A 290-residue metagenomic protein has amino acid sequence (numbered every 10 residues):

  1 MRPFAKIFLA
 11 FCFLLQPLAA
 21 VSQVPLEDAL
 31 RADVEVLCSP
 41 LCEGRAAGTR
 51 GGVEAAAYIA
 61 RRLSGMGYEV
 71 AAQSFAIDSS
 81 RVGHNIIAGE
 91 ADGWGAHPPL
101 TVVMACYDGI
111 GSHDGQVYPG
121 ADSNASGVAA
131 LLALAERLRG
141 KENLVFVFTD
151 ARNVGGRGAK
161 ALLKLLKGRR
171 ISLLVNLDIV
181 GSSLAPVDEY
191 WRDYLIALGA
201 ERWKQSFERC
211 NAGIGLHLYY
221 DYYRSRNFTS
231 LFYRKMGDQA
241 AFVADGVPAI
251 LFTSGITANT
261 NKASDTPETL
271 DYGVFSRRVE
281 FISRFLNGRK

Functional and structural regions predicted by a protein language model:
I7-P17: Bacterial N-terminal signal peptides
V24-E54, M66-Y68, A72, S254 (+1 more regions): N-terminal capping segment at the start of a domain
V36-C38, A72, I87, T101-M104 (+6 more regions): Structural recognition of the beta-strand scaffold that forms the well-ordered cores of secreted hydrolase catalytic
P40-R50, F75-I77, G115-N124, F148-T149 (+3 more regions): Second-shell loop/turn segments in exported
G44-A91, D221: A non-catalytic alpha/beta surface segment that caps or lines the substrate-entry region of metallo-dependent hydrolase
S64, A88-G89, H97-G155, I282: Alpha-helical metal-binding/catalytic segments enriched in His/Glu/Asp
A151-L251: Metal-dependent peptidase/peptidase-like ectodomains
I256-K290: His/Asp/Glu-rich mid-to-C-terminal helical/loop segments that flank catalytic regions of hydrolases
